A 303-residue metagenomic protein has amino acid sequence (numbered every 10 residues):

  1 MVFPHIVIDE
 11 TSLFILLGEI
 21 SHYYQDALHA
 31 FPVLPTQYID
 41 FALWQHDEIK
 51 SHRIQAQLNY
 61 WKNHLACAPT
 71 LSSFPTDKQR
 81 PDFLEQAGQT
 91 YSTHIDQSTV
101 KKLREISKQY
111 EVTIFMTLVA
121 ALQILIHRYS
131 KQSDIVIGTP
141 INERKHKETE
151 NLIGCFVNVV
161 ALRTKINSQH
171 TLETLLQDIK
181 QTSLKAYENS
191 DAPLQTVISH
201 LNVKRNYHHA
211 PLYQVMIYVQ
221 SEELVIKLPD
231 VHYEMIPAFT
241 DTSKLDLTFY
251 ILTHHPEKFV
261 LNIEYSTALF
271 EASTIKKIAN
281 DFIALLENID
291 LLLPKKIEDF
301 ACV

Functional and structural regions predicted by a protein language model:
V2-I6, G18-D26, I39-K50, N59-C67 (+4 more regions): Adenylate-forming
D9: A Lys-centered signature of the CheY-like receiver
S12: Receiver (REC) domain switch/active-site region of two-component response regulators
A27-V33: Glycine/threonine-rich helix-loop capping motifs at alpha-helix boundaries
V33, D290-V303: A Lys/Arg-rich helix-loop hairpin that forms a DNA/phosphate-binding surface
